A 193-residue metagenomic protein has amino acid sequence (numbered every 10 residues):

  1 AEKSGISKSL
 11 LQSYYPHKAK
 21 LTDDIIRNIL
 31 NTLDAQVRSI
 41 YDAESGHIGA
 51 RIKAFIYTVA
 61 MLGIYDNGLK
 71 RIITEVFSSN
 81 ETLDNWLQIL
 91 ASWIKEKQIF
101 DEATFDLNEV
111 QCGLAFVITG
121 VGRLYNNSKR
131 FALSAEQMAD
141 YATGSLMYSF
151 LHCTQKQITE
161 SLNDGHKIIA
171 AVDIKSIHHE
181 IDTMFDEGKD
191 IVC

Functional and structural regions predicted by a protein language model:
A1-K20, D24: Helix-turn-helix
I6, L10, S45-Y57, I169-V172 (+2 more regions): Alpha-helical oligomerization segments
K18, I25, I29, L33 (+3 more regions): Hydrophobic/aromatic residues within well-ordered alpha-helical segments
D24, A35-L69: Hydrophobic alpha-helical connector segments
L33-V37, T74-N126, Q137: Amphipathic alpha-helical packing segments from all-alpha helical-bundle domains
E44-G46, A103-T104, S128-A135: Membrane-interface helix-boundary motifs at transmembrane edges
R130-C193: C-terminal peripheral helix-coil segments that are non-catalytic and often amphipathic
